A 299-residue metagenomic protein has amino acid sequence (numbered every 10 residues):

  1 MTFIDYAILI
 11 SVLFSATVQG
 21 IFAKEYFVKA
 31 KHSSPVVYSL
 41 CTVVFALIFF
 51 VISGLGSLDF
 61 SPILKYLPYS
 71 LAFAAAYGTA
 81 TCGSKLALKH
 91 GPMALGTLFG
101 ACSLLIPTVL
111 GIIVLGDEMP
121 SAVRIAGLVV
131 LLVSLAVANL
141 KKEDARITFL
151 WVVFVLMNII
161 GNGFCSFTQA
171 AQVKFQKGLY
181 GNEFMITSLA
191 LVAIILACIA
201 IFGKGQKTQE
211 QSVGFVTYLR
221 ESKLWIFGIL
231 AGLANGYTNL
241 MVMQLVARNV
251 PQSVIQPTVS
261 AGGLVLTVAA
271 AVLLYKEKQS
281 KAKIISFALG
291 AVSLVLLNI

Functional and structural regions predicted by a protein language model:
M1-I299: Polytopic alpha-helical membrane proteins, predominantly small-molecule transporters/carriers
